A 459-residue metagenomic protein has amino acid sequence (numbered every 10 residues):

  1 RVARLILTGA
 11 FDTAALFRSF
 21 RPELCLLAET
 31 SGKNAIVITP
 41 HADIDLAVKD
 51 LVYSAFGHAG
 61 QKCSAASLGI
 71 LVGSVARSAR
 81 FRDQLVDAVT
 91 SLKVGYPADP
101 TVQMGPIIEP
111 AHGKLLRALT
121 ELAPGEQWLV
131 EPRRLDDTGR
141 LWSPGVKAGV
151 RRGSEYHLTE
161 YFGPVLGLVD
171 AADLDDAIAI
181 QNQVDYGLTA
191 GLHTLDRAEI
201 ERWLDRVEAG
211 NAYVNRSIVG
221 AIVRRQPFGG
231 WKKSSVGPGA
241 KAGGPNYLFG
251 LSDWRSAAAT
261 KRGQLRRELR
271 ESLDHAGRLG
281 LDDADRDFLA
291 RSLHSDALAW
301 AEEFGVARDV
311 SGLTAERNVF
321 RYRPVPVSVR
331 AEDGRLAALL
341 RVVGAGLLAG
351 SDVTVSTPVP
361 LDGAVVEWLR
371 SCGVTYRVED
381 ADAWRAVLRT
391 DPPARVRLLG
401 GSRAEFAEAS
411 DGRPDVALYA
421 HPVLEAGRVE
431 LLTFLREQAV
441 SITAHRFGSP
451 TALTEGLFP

Functional and structural regions predicted by a protein language model:
R4, G9-R151, V214, A242-G243 (+9 more regions): ALDH superfamily catalytic-core signature
P40, G167-A172, H193: A structural signal for short, well-ordered beta-strand elements
K49-G57, D175-Q181, I200-E208, Y213 (+1 more regions): Catalytic cores of nucleotide-enabled group-transfer and carboxylate-activating enzymes in metabolic and assembly-line
V102, G139-S143, T159-V165, V184-L188: Conserved glycine-rich beta-strand-loop-beta hairpin in the small C-terminal domain of fold type I
E126-V130, G187-H193, A209-R216, P392-R395 (+1 more regions): Bilobed periplasmic-binding protein-like "clamshell/Venus-flytrap" ligand-binding domains
R321-V327: A short, charged/proline- and glycine-enriched loop that marks the coil->beta-strand transition at the N-terminal
L347-L348: Short hydrophobic alpha-helices that are characteristic scaffold elements of the AMP-binding
